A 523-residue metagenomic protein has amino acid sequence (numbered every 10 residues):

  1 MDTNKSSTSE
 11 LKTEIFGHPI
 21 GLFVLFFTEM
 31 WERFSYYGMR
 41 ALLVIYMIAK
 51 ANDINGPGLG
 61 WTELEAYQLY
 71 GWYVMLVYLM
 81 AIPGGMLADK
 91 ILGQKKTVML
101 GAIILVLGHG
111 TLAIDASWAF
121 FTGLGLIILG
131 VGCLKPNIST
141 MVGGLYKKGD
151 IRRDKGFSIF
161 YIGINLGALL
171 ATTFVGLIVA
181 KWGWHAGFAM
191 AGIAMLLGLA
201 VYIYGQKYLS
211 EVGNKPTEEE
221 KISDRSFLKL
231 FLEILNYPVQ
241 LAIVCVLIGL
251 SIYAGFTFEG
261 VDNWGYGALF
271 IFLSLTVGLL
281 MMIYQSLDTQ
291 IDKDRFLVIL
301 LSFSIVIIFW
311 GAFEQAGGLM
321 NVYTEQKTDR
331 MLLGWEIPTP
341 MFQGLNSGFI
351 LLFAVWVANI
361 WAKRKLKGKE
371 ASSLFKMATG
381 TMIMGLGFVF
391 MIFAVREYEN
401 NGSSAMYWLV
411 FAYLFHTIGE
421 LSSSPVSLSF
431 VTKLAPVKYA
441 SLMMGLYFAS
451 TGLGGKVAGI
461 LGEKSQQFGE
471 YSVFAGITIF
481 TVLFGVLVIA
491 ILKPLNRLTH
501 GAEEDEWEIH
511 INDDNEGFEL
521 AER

Functional and structural regions predicted by a protein language model:
M1-G21, K148, G176-N321, Q326-M331 (+2 more regions): Intracellular loop-helix junctions on the cytosolic face of multi-pass helical membrane proteins
M30, G108, A119-L134, F303 (+1 more regions): Hydrophobic core of transmembrane alpha-helices in multi-pass small-molecule transporters, especially MFS/SLC-type
A41-E65, A316-F342: Short amphipathic helix-loop junctions that connect adjacent transmembrane helices in Major Facilitator Superfamily/SLC
Y67-A88, K135, G344-V357: Central cavity-lining transmembrane alpha-helices of secondary-active solute carriers, predominantly the Major
M80-I114: Conserved MFS/SLC helix-loop-helix module at the cytosolic interface between two early adjacent transmembrane helices
L100-F121, A378-N401: C-terminal ends and interior cores of transmembrane alpha-helices in multi-pass membrane transporters/permeases
R152-A180, G187-G198, Y202, C245 (+2 more regions): Glycine-rich segments within core transmembrane alpha-helices of 12-TM secondary carriers
Y204, F270-I283, W335-K365, T379-F388: Transmembrane alpha-helices of Major Facilitator/SLC transporters
